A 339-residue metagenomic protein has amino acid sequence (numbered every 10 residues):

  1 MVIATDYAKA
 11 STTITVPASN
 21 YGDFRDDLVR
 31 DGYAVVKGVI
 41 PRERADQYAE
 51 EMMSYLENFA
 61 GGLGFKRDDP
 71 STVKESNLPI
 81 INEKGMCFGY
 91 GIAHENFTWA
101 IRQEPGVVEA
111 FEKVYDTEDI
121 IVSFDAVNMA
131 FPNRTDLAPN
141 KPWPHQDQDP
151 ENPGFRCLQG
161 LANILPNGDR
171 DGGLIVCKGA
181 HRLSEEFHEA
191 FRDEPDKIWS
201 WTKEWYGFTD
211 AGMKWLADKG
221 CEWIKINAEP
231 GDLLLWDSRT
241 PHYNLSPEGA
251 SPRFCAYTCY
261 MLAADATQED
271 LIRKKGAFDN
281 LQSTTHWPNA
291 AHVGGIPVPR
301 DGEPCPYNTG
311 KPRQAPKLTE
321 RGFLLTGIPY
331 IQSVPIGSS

Functional and structural regions predicted by a protein language model:
V2-R30, K37-E151: Non-heme Fe(II)-dependent double-stranded beta-helix
F65, F191-R192, P230-L235, R239-S339: Non-heme Fe(II)/2-oxoglutarate
H94-A100, Q146-Q148, G212-K225, Y243-S246: Active-site rim elements
E112-I121, P150-G154, N163-D171, L183: Secondary-structure boundary elements
D116, W143-C157, C221-E222, A228 (+1 more regions): A short beta-loop-beta micro-motif enriched in histidine and acidic residues
A126, F131, Q146, L158 (+2 more regions): Short, structured patches in soluble enzyme cores that scaffold and shape functional sites
M129-P132, C177-E185, C259-D265: Short edge-strand/loop segments of extracellular domains
C157, N167-P241: Double-stranded beta-helix
